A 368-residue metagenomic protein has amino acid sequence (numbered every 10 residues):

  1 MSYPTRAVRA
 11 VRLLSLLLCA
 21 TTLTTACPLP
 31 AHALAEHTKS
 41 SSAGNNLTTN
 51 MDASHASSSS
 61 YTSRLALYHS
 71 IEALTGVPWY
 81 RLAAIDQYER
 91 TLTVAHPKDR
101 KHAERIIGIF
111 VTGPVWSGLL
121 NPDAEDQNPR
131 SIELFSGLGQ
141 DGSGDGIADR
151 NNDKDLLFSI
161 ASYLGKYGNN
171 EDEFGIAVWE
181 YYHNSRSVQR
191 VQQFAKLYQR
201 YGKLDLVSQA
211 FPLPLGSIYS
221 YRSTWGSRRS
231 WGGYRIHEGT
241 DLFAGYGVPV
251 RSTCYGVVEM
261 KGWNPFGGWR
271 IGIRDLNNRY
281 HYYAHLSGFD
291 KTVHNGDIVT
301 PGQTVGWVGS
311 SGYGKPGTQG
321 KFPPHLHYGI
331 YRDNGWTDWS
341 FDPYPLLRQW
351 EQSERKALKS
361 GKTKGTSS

Functional and structural regions predicted by a protein language model:
S2-T5, A10-S70: N-terminal export signals and maturation junctions of secreted/periplasmic proteins
N50-Y201: Catalytic glycan-binding domains that act on GlcNAc-containing polysaccharides
Q193-W269, P301, L358-S368: Surface-exposed, glycine-biased beta-strand/turn segments
Q209, K321-S368: Acidic, glycine-rich catalytic/binding loops that coordinate metals and/or anionic ligands
G232, V308-H325: Active-site loop architecture of trypsin-fold serine endopeptidases
T240-L242, R270-L276, G329: Short, acidic/hydrophobic/Gly-rich beta-strand patch recurrent on exposed beta strands that often constitutes part
T253-N295, P316-Q319, P323-P324: Zn2+-dependent peptidoglycan hydrolase active-site motif and core
